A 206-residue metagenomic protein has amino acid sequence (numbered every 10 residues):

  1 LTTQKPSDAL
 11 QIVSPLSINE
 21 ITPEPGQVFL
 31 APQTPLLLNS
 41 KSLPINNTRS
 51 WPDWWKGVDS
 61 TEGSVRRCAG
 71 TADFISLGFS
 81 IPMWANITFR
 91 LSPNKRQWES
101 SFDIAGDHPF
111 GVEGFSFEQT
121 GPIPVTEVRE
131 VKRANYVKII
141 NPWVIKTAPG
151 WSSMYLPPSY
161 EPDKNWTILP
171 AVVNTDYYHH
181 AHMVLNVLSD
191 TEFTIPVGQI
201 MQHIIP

Functional and structural regions predicted by a protein language model:
L1-Y178, N186-P206: Non-catalytic terminal segments and appended small domains
M183: A short glycine-rich, hydrophobically flanked beta-strand micro-motif that places a catalytic Asp/Glu for divalent metal
